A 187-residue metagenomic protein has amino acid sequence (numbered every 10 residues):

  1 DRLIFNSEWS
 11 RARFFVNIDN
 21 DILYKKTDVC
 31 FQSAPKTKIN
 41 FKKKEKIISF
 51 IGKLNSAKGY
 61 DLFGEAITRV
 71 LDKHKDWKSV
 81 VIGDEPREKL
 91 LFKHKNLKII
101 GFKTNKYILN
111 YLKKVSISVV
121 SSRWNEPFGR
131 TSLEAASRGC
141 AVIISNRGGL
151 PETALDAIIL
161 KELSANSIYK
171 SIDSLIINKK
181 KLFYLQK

Functional and structural regions predicted by a protein language model:
R2-K25: A short, active-site helix/loop in glycosyltransferases that binds the activated sugar's phosphate group
I4, K38-K58, G64-I67: Conserved donor-binding/catalytic core segment of Leloir-type glycosyltransferases
W9-S10, D28-I39, P86: Short beta-strand->alpha-helix junction loop in the catalytic core of nucleotide-activated group-transfer enzymes
I48, F63-I67, S79, A135 (+1 more regions): A structural motif in glycosyltransferase catalytic domains
E88-L109: Nucleotide-activated donor-binding/catalytic signature segment of Leloir-type glycosyltransferases, i.e., the conserved
K113-P127, C140: Acidic donor-binding loop of glycosyltransferase active sites
R123, C140, I144-P151, E162-L163: Short glycine-rich donor-binding/catalytic loop of glycosyltransferases that coordinates the nucleotide-sugar
A157-N166, S174-K179: Conserved acidic donor-binding segment of nucleotide-sugar-dependent glycosyltransferases
